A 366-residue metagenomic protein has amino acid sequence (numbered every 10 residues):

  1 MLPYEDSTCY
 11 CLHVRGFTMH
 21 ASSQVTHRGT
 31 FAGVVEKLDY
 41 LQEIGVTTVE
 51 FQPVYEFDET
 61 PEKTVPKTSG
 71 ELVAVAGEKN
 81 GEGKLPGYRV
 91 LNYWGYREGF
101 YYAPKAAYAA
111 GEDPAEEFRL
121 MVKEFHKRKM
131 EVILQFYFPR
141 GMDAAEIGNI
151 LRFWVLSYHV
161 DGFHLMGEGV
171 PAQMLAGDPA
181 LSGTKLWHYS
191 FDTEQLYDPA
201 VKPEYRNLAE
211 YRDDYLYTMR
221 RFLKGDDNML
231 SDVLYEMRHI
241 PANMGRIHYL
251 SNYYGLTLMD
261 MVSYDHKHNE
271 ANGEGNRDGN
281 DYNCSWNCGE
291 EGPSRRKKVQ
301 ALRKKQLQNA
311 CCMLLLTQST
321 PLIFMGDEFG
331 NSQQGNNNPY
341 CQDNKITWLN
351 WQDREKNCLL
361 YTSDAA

Functional and structural regions predicted by a protein language model:
M1-C11, M19-S23: The feature marks proteins involved in alpha-glucan
L12, L41, F51, W154 (+1 more regions): Conserved, mostly hydrophobic/aromatic
A21-A32, E98-A115, F138-A145, H159-M166 (+2 more regions): The substrate-binding groove and active-site-proximal loops of carbohydrate-active enzymes, especially glycoside
E36-P53: Catalytic domains of carbohydrate-active enzymes, especially glycoside hydrolases
P61-K127, R140-S157, A271-E290: Aromatic- and acidic-residue-enriched carbohydrate-binding clefts of CAZyme catalytic domains
K127-E131, Y137-Q195: Active-site neighborhood of glycoside hydrolase catalytic domains
H159, A172-M325, F329-G330, N338-Q342: Conserved alpha/beta catalytic core and glycan-binding cleft of carbohydrate-active enzymes
Y361-A366: Conserved small/polar residues in nucleotide/adenosyl-binding loops
